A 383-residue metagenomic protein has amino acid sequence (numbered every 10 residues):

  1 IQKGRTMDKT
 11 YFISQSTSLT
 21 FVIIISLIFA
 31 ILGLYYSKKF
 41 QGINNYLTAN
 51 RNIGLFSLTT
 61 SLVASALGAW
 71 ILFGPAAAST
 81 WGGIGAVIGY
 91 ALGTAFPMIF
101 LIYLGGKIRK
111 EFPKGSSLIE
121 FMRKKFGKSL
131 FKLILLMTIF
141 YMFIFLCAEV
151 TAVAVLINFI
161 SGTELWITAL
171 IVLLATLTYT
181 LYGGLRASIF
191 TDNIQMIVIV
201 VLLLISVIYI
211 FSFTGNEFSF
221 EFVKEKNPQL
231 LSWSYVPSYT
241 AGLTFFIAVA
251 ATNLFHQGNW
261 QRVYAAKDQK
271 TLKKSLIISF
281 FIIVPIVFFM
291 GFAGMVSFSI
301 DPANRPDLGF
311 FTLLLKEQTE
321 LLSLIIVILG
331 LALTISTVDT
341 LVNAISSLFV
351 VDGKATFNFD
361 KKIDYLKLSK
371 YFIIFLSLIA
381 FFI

Functional and structural regions predicted by a protein language model:
D8-F73, T180-G183, L202, T271 (+1 more regions): Membrane-interface "cap" regions at the ends of multi-pass membrane proteins
I31-K39, F143-V150, T163-I171, A175-L181 (+3 more regions): Hydrophobic alpha-helical segments and their helix-loop junctions in multi-pass secondary transporters
L47-K114, I247, N259-P302, T312-L333: Membrane-interface helix-loop-helix modules in multi-pass membrane proteins
L55-L62, F96-I99, K128-Y141, L170-V172 (+3 more regions): Select transmembrane alpha-helical segments in multipass membrane proteins
G89-T180, A248-V249, G330-T340: Helix-loop-helix module between adjacent transmembrane segments
F100, L136-C147, V198-F211, T240-L254 (+3 more regions): Selective recognition of specific alpha-helical transmembrane segments in multi-pass small-molecule
G115-R123, G184-N193, F255-P285, P306-G309 (+2 more regions): Hydrophobic, small-residue-rich membrane helices and short re-entrant helix-turn-helix hairpins that build
K128-K132, V350-I383: Loop-to-transmembrane helix boundary motifs in multi-pass membrane proteins
